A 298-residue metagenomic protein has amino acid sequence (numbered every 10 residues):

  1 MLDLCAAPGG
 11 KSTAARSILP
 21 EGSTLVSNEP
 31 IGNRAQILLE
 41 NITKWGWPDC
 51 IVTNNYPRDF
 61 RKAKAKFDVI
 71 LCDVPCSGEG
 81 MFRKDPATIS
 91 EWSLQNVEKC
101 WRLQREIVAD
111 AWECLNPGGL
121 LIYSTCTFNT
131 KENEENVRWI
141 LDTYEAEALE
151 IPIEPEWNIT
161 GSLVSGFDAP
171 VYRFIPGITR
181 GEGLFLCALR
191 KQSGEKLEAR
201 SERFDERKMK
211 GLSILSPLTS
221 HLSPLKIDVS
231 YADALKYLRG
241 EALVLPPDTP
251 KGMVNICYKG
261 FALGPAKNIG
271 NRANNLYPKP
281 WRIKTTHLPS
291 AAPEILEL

Functional and structural regions predicted by a protein language model:
M1-A7, V26: Conserved class I S-adenosyl-L-methionine
P8-E21: Conserved SAM-binding loop of SAM-dependent methyltransferases across substrates and taxa, primarily the Class I
I18, W45, I107, E113-P117 (+1 more regions): Conserved helix-to-beta-strand junction in the class I
G22-N28: Short beta-strand element of Class I
P30-A65, C72: S-adenosyl-L-methionine
N33, D68-I107, I122, C126-E134 (+1 more regions): Mobile active-site "lid"/loop adjacent to the S-adenosyl-L-methionine
E113-K226, L245-P246: Substrate-binding/catalytic lobe of Class I Rossmann-like enzymes that use SAM or dcSAM, i.e., the mid-to-C-terminal
I178-L298: Polybasic, low-complexity RNA-engagement segments
